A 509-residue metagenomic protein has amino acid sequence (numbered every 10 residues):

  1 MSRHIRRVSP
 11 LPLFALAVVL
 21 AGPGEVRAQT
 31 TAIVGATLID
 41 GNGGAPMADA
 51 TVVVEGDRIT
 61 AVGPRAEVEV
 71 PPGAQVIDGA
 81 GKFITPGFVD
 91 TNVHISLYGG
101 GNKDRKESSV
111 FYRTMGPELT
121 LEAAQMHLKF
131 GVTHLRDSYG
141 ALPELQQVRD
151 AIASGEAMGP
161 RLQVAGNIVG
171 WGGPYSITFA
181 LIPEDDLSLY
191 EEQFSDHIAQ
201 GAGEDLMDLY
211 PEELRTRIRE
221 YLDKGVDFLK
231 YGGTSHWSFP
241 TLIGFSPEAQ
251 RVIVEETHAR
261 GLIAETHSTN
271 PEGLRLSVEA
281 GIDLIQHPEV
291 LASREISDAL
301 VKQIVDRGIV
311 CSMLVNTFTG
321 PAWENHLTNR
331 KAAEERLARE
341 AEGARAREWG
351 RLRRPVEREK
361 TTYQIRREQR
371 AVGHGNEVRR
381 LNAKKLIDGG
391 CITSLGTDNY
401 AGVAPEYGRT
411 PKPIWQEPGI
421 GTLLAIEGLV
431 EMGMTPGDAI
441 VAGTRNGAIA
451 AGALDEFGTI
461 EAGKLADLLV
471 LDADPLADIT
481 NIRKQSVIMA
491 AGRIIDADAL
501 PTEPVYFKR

Functional and structural regions predicted by a protein language model:
N42-T85: Histidine-rich, glycine-flanked metal-binding segment
K82-A151, G172-S176, E272-A280: Metal-associated gating/positioning segment near the N- to mid-region
G99-N102, L145, S176, L274-I282 (+5 more regions): Histidine/acidic-residue-rich catalytic or RNA/ligand-binding cores of hydrolases and nuclease-related proteins
R105-E118, L187-R215, I263: Active-site mouth loops of central-metabolism enzymes
T120-E144, G159-I168, V226-W237, I263 (+3 more regions): Divalent metal-dependent hydrolysis catalytic cores, especially in the metallo-beta-lactamase
G172, Y231-E377, Y400-A404, G433 (+2 more regions): Active-site core of metal-dependent hydrolases
A259, K360-R366, R370, E377-L471: His/Asp/Glu-enriched, well-ordered alpha-helical/loop segment that forms or immediately abuts the divalent-metal
A462-Y506: C-terminal cap of metal-dependent C-N hydrolases
